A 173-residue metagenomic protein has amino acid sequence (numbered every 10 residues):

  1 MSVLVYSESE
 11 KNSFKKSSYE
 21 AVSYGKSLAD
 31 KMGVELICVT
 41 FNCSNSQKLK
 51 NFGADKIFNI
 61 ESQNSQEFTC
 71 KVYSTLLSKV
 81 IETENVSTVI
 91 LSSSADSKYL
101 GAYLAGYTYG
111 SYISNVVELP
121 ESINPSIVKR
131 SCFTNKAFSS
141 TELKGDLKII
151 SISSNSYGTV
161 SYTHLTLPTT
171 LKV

Functional and structural regions predicted by a protein language model:
M1-L165: N-terminal glycine-rich FAD/FM-binding segment characteristic of electron-transfer flavoproteins
H164-V173: Single conserved hydrophobic/aromatic residue that forms the stacking wall/gate of nucleotide- or nucleobase-binding
